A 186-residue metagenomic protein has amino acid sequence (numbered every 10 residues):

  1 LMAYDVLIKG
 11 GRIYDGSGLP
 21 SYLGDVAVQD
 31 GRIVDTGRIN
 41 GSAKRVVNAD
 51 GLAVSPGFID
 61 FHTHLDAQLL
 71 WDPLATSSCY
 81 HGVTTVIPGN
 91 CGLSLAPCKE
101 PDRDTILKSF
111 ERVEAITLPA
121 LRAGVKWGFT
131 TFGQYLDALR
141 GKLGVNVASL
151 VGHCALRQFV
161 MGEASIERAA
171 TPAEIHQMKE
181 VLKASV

Functional and structural regions predicted by a protein language model:
M2-L7, I13-G57: Histidine-rich, glycine-flanked metal-binding segment
L7, A27, D60, I87 (+1 more regions): Structured core elements
S17, G37, A67-L69, I87: Activation segment
G18-L19, I59, L70, M161: Short capping/connector residues at structural and topological boundaries
V46, D66, P97-C98: Short Asp/Glu-rich motifs
A53-S77: Di-metal (Zn2+ and/or Mg2+/Mn2+) metal-binding site signature of metallo-dependent hydrolases with the MBL/beta-CASP
W71-S185: Divalent-metal coordination cores built from histidine and acidic residues
